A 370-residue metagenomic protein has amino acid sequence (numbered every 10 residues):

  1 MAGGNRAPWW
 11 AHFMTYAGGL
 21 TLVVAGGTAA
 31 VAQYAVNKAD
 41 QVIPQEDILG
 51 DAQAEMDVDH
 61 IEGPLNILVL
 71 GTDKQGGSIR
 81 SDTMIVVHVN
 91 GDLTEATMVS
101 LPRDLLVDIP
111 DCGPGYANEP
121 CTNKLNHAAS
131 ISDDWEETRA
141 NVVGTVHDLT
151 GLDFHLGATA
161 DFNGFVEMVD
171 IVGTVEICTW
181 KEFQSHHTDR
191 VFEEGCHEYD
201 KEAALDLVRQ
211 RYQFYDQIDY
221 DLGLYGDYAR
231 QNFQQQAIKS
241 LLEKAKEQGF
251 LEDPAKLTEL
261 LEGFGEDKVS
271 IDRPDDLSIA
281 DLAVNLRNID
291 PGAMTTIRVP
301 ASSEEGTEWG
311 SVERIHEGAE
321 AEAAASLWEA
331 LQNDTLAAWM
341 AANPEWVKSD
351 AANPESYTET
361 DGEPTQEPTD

Functional and structural regions predicted by a protein language model:
A2-G19, V24-D370: Non-catalytic, solvent-exposed segments at the cell envelope interface
